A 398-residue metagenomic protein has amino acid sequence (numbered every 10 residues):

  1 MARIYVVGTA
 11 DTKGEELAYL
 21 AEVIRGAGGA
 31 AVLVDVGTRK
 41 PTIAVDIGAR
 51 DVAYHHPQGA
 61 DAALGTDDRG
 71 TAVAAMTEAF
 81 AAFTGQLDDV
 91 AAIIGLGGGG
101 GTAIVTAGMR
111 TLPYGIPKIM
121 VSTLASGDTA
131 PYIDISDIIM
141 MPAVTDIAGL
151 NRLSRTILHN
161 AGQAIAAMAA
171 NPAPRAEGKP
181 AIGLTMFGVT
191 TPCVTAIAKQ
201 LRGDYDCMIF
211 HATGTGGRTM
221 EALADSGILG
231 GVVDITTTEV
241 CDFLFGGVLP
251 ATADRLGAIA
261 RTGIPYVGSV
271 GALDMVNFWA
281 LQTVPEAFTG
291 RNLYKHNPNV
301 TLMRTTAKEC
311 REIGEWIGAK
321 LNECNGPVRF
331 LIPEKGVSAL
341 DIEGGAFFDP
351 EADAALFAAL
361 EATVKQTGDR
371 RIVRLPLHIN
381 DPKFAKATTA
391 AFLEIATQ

Functional and structural regions predicted by a protein language model:
M1-K40, A92, G101-T111, G115-S122: N-terminal phosphate-binding or glycine-rich loops at protein starts, especially the Walker A/P-loop of NTPases
Y5, T12-G26, A30-A31, G247-Q398: C-terminal non-catalytic interaction/assembly regions of soluble proteins
T9-E15, G95-V105, G183-V194, T213-T215 (+5 more regions): Gly/Ser/Thr-rich loops at beta-strand to alpha-helix junctions that form or flank small-molecule/cofactor-binding
K13-E22, V32, T38-A49, E177-G214 (+2 more regions): Glycine-rich phosphate/diphosphate-binding loop of Rossmann-like nucleotide-binding domains
A44-D89: Phosphate/nucleotide-donor binding subsite
A62-G65, D128-V189, E312, R374: Cap/lid and interdomain-hinge subdomains that line or gate substrate/regulatory clefts in soluble alpha/beta enzymes
A92, I104-I133, P142, M208-A212 (+1 more regions): Short, acidic/small-residue loops that bind anionic groups at enzyme active sites
G95-Y114, V194-A198, I342-D349, F357: Short Gly/Thr/Asp-enriched flexible loops that form oxyanion-binding sites at enzyme active sites
